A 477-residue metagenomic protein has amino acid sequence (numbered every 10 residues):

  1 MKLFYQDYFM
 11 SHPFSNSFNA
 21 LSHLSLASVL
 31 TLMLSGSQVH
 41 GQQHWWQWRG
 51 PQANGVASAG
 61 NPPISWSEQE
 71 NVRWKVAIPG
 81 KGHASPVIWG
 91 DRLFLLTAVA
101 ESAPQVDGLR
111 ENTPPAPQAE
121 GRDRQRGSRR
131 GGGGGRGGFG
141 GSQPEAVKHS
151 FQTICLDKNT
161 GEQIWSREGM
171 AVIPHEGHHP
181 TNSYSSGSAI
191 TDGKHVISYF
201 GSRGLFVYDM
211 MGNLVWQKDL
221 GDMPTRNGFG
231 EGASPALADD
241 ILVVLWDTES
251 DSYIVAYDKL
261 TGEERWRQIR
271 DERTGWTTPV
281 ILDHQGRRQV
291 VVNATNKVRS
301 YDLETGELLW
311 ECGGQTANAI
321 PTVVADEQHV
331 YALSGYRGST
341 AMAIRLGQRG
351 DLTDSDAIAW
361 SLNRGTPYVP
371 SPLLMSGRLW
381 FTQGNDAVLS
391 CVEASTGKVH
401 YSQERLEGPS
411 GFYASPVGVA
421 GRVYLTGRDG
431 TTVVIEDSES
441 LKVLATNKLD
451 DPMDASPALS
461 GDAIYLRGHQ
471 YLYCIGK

Functional and structural regions predicted by a protein language model:
M1-A20: N-terminal secretory signal peptides that target proteins for export/translocation
Y5-Y8, S35-S37, R378: Short, low-complexity segments with poor structural confidence in diverse proteins
P13, S17, L32-L34, Q43: A general, composition-driven signal for non-globular sequence regions
S17, L21-L24, E263, K398: N-terminal compositionally biased or targeting/leader segments
N19, L26, P115-Q118: Residue-level detector of intrinsically disordered, flexible termini and proteolytic processing junctions
S22-S35: Bacterial N-terminal signal peptides
Q38-K477: Noncatalytic, solvent-exposed loop/strand surfaces of beta-propeller-type extracellular/periplasmic domains
